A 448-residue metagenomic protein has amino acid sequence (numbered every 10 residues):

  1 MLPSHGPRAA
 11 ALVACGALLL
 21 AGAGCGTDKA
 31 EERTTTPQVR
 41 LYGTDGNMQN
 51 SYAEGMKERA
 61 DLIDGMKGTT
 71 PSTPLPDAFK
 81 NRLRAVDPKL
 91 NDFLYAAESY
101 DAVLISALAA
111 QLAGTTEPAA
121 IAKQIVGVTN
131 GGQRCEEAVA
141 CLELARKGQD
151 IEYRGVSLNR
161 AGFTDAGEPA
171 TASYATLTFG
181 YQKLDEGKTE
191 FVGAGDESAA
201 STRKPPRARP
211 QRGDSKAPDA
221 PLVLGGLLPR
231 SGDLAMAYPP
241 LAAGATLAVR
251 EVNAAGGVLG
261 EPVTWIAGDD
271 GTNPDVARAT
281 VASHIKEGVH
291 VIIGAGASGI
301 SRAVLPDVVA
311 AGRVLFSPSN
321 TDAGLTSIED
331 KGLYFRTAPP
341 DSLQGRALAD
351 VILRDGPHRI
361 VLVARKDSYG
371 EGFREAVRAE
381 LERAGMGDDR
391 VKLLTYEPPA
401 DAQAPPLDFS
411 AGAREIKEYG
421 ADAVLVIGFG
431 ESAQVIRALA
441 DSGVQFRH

Functional and structural regions predicted by a protein language model:
L2-H448: Extracytosolic ligand-binding ectodomains
